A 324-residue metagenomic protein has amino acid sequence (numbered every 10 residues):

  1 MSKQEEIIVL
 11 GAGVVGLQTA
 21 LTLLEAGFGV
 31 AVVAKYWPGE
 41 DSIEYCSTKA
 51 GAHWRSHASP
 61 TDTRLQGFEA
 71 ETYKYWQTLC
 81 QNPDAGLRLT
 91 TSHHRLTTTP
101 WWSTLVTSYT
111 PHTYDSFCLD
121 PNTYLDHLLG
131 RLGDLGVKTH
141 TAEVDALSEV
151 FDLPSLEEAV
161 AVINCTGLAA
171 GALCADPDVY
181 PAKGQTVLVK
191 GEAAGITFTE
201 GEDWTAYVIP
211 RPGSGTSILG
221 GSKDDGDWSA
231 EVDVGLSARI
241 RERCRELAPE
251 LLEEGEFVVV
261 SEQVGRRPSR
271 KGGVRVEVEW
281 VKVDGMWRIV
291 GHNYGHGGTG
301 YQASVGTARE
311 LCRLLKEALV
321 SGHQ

Functional and structural regions predicted by a protein language model:
E5-V32: N-terminal Rossmann-like FAD-binding beta1-loop-alpha1 element of flavoenzymes
E25-C46: Glycine-rich FAD pyrophosphate-binding loop
G39-I43, A146, D152-G201, D224 (+2 more regions): Central helical "cap/lid" subdomain
A50-Y109: Dinucleotide-binding Rossmann-like beta1-alpha1 core, especially the glycine-rich loop that anchors the ADP
P60-E71, P111-H127, E231-L236, S304: Short beta-strand to alpha-helix junction loop
T107-S108, H127, E254-Q324: C-terminal catalytic lobe of FAD-dependent flavoproteins
H112-D145, F151-A159, C165: Helical element adjacent to the flavin cofactor pocket in flavoenzyme catalytic cores
G195-I289: Active-site lid/adjacent beta-loop-alpha segment flanking the redox-cofactor pocket in flavoenzymes
